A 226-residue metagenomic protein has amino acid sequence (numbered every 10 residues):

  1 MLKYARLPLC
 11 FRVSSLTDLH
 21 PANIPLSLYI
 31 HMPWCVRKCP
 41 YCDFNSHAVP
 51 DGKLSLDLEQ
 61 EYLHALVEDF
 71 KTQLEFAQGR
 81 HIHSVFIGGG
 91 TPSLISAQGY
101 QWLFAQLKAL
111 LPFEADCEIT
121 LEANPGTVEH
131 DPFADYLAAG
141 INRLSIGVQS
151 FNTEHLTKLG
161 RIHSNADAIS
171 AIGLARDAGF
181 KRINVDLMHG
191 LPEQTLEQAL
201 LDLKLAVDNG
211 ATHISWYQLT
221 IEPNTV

Functional and structural regions predicted by a protein language model:
M1-Y29, Q78-R80: N-terminal [4Fe-4S]-dependent radical SAM core
N23, M32-W34, T220: A generic beta-sheet turn/junction motif
H31-S46: Local cysteine-cluster metal-coordination motifs and their immediate loop/turn environment, predominantly Fe-S cluster
S46-F76, I82-V226: Conserved non-cysteine loop/helix-boundary elements of the Radical SAM core domain that shape
